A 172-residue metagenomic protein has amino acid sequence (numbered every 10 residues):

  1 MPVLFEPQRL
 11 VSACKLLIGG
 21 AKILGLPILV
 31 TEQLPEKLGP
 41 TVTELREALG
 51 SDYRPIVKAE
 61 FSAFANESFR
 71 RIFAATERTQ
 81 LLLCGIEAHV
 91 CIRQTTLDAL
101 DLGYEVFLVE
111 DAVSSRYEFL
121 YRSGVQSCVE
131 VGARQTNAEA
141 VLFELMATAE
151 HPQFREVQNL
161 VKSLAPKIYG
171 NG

Functional and structural regions predicted by a protein language model:
M1-A59, A75, E105-L108, V125-V129 (+2 more regions): Active-site acidic carboxylates
K15, H89-R93, R122: Glycine-rich phosphate-binding loop at the start of an alpha helix
E32-L34, E87, A112: Residue-level signal for short, function-critical loop segments
P40-V42, N66-S68, R93-T96, F119-L120 (+1 more regions): Short, well-ordered secondary-structure micro-motifs
K58-D101: Internal catalytic-core helix/loop-beta-alpha segment that presents or stabilizes conserved functional determinants
S62-A63, V90, V113-E118, L142-F143: Short gly/pro/ser/thr-enriched loop/turn and capping motifs at secondary-structure boundaries
L82-C84, E105-E118: A short glycine-rich beta-strand->turn/loop micro-motif centered on a GG-aromatic cluster
E110-A112, N137-A140: Short secondary-structure boundary segments
